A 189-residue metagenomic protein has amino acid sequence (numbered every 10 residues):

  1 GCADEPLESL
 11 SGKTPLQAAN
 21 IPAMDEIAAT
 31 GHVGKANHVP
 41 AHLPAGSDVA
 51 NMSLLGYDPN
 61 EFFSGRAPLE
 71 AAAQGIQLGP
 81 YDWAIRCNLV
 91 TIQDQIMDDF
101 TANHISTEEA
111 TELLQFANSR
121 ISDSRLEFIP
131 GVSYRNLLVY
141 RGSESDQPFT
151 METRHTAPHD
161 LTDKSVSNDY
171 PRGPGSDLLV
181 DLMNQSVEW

Functional and structural regions predicted by a protein language model:
G1, E5-P6, D25, A157 (+1 more regions): Structured catalytic/translocation cores of nucleotide/phosphate-coupled proteins
A3-S119: Active-site nucleophile/metal-coordination loop of metallo-enzymes that catalyze phosphate/sulfate and related
R66-S186: A contiguous, mid-domain pocket- or channel-lining segment that forms the substrate-recognition surface
